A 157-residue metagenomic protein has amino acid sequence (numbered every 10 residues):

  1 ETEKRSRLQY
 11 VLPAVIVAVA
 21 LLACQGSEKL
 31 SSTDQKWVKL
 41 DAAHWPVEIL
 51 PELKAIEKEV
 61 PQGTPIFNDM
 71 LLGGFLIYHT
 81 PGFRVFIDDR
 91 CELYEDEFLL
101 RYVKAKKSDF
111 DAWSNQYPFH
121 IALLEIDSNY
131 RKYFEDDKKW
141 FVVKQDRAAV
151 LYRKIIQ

Functional and structural regions predicted by a protein language model:
T2-K58, L71-G73, T80, C91 (+1 more regions): Membrane-proximal, lumen/periplasm-facing interface regions of secretory-pathway glyco- and lipid-modifying enzymes
H44-V47, F67, S108, E125: Soluble non-cytosolic domains of exported or imported proteins
V47-P61, S108-Y117: Short, basic/hydrophobic alpha-helical segments
K58-D96, H120-E125, Y152: Short periplasmic/luminal acceptor-recognition loop of GT-C membrane glycosyltransferases, typified by
L99-L151: Periplasmic/luminal catalytic loop of GT-C fold multi-pass membrane glycosyltransferases that transfer sugars from
